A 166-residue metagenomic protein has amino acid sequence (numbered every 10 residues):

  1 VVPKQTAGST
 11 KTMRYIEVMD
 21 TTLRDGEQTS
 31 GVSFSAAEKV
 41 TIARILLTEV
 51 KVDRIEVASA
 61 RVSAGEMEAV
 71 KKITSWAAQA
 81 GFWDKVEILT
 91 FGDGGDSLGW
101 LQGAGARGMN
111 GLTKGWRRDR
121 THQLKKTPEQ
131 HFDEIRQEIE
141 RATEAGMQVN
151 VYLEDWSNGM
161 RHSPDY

Functional and structural regions predicted by a protein language model:
V2-T10, G95-G105, R136-R141: Short amphipathic alpha-helices and their capping/turn segments at secondary-structure boundaries
G8-G31, G108-Q123, G146-W156: N-terminal small/glycine-rich loop or linker at the start of catalytic domains across soluble metabolic enzymes
M13-I16, K51-D53, A78-V86, G105-R107 (+1 more regions): Short, well-ordered coil/turn segments that N-cap beta-strands
M19-V40, K85-G94, R120-E129, D155-D165: Active-site mouth loops of central-metabolism enzymes
K39-A60, W100-G108: Catalytic domains of carbohydrate-active enzymes, especially glycoside hydrolases
K39-L47, L101, H131-A145, P164-Y166: Structured alpha-helical segments in the cores of large, soluble enzyme domains
K51-A77, T113-K126, L153-R161: Glycine-rich, proline-tolerant flexible connector loops at the mouths of alpha/beta enzymes
A64-T90, F132-G146: Alpha-helix-loop-beta-strand connector modules within alpha/beta enzyme cores
